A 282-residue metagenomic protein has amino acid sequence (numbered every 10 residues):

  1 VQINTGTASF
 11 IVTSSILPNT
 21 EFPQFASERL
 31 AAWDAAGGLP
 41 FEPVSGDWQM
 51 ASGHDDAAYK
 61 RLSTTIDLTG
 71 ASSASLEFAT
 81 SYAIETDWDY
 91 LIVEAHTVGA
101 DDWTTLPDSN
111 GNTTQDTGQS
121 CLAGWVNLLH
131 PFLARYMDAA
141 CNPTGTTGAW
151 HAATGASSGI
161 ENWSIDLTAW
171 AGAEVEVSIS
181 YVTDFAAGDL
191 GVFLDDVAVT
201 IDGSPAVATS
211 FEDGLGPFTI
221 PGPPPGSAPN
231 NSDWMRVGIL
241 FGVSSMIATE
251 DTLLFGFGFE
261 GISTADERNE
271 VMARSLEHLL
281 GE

Functional and structural regions predicted by a protein language model:
V1-G242, D251-L253, E277: Beta-sandwich/jellyroll recognition modules and their flexible linkers
S232, G238-E282: A glycine-centered loop/beta-turn motif at secondary-structure junctions
